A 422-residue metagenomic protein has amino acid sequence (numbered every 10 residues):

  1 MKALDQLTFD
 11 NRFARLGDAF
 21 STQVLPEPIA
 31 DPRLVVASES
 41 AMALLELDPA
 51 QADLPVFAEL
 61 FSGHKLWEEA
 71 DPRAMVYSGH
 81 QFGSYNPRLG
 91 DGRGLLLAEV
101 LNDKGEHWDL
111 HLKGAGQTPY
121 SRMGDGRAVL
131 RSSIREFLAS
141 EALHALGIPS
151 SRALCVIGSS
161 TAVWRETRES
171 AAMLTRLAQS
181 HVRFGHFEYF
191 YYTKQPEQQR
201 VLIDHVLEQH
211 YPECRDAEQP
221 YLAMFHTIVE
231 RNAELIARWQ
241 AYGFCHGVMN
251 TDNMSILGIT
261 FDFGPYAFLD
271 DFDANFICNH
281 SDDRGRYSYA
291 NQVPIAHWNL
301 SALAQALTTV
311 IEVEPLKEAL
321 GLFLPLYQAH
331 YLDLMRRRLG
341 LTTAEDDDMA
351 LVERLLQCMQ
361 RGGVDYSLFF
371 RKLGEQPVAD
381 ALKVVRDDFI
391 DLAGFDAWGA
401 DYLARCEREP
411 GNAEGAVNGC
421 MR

Functional and structural regions predicted by a protein language model:
M1-L7, G17-V24, A98-E106, Y120 (+6 more regions): Phosphate-binding glycine-rich loops and adjacent basic patches that engage nucleotide phosphates, nucleic-acid
M1-Y77, C278, D283-R422: Regulatory N- and C-terminal appendages and interdomain linkers associated with kinase/kinase-like NTP transferase
F13-G17, W108-T118, I203, L207 (+2 more regions): Active-site-adjacent bridging/hinge elements
L25-P26, D125-R127, L222-A223: Short, contiguous strand/loop micro-motifs
D31-L34, E39-F57, S62-D216, L257-I259 (+1 more regions): Conserved ATP-binding subdomain of kinase catalytic cores across diverse folds
S133, A162-H246, L257-A350: ATP-dependent phospho-/nucleotidyl transfer catalytic cores
T251-D252, I256: Catalytic-loop Lys-Pro-X-Asn motif of eukaryotic-like protein kinases
